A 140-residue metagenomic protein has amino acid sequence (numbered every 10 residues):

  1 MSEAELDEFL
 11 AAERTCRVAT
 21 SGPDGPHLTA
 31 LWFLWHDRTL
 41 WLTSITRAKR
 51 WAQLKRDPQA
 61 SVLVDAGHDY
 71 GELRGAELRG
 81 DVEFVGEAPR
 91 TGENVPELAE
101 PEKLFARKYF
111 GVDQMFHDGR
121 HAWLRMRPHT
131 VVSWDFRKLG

Functional and structural regions predicted by a protein language model:
M1, L73-G140: Charged, gly/pro-rich active-site loop segments
M1-C16, E72: Extreme N-terminal tail/first-helix region
D7-E8, W32, A52, H68 (+1 more regions): Short secondary-structure boundary/capping segments
A12-E13, R56-D57, H129: Structured helix-beta-strand junction loops
E13-T46, L54, V62-D65, R74-A76: Short beta-strand segments
T20-G22, V64-G67, F110-G119: A short, aromatic/hydrophobic, helix- or strand-capping loop or linear motif that either lines the entrance/gate
A48-R50, D69, G140: Short, surface-exposed beta-strand-loop junctions and turns on beta-sheet-rich folds
